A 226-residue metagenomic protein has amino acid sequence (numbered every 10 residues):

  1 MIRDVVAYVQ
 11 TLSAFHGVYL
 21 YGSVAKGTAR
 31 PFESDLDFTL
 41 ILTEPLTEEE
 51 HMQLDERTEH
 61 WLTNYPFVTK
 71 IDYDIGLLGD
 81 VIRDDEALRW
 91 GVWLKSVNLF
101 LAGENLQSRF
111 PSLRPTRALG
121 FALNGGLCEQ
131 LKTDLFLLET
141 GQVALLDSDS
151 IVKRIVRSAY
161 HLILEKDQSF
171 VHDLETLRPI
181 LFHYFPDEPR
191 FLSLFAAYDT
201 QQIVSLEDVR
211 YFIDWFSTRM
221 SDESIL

Functional and structural regions predicted by a protein language model:
M1-Y19, E188, L226: Helical scaffold of the NTase/Pol beta-like nucleotidyltransferase catalytic core
R3, E48-D55, E175, R210-D214: Short, well-ordered alpha-helical segments
V5-S13, R57-Y65, M220: Hydrophobic, Leu/Ile/Phe/Ala-enriched alpha-helical segments that form helix-helix packing faces
Y8-V9, K26-A29, L145: Short, flexible, glycine/charge-rich loop motifs used to bind or transfer phosphoryl groups or to couple energy/partner
G22-D55, D72-D74: Catalytic metal-binding acidic patch
T28-R30, V81-E86, Q202-S205: Short, solvent-exposed polar/charged micro-motifs at secondary-structure junctions
E49-D149: Conserved NTP/Mg2+-binding pocket subregion across the NTase superfamily
L106-L226: Conserved nucleotidyltransferase catalytic core and NTase-mimicking acidic/glycine-rich helix/loop elements in nucleic
